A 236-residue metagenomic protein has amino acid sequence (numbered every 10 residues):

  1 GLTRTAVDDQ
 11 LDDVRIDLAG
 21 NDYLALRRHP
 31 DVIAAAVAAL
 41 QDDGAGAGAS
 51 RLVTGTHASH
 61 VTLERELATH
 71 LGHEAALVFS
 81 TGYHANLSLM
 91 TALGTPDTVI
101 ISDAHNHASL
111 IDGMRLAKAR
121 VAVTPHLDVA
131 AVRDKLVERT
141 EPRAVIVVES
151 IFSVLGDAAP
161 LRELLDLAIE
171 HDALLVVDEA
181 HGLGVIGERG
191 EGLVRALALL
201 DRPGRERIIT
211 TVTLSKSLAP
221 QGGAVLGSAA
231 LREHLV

Functional and structural regions predicted by a protein language model:
G1-A45, A173: N-terminal "arm"/small-domain region of PLP-dependent enzymes with the aminotransferase-like
A34-G82: Conserved N-terminal alpha-helix of the aminotransferase class I/II PLP-enzyme fold
L89-A108: Conserved PLP-anchoring active-site segment centered on the Schiff-base-forming lysine
A92, S109-K118: Active-site-proximal loop->helix
P96, L116-K118, H171: Short, structured coil segments at secondary-structure junctions
A122, H126-V177: Active-site phosphate-binding strand-loop segment of PLP-dependent enzymes
R189, L197-H234: Active-site PLP attachment segment
